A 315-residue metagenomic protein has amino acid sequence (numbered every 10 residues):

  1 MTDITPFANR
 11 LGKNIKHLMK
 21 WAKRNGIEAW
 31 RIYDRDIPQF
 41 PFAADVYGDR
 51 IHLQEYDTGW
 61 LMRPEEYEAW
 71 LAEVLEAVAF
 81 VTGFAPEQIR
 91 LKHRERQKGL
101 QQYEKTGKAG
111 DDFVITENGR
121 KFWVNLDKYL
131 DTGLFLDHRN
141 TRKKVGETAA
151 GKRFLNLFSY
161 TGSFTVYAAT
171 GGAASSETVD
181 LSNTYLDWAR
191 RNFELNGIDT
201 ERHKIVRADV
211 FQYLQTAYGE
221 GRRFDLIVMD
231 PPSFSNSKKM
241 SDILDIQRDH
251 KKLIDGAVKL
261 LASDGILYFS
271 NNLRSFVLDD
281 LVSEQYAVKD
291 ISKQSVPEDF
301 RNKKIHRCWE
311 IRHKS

Functional and structural regions predicted by a protein language model:
M1-R50, Y56-D57: Non-catalytic accessory regions of SAM-dependent methyltransferases
F42-D45, W70-F135, K143: Non-catalytic substrate-recognition/targeting regions of SAM-dependent transferases
G151-Y160: Conserved class I S-adenosyl-L-methionine
T161-A174: Conserved SAM-binding loop of SAM-dependent methyltransferases across substrates and taxa, primarily the Class I
S175-D180: Conserved SAM-binding motif I beta-strand of class I
L181-L226: S-adenosyl-L-methionine
Y185, R207-V210, F224-G256: Mobile active-site "lid"/loop adjacent to the S-adenosyl-L-methionine
G265-S315: C-terminal catalytic and target-recognition region of SAM-dependent MTase-like enzymes, primarily methyltransferases
